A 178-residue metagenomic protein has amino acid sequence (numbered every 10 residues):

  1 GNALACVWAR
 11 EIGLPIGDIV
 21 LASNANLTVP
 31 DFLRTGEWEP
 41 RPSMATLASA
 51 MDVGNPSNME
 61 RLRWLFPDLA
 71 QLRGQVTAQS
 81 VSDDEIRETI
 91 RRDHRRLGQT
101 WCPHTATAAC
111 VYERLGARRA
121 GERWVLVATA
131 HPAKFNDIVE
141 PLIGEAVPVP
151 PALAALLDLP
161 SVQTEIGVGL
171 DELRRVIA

Functional and structural regions predicted by a protein language model:
G1-A178: PLP-dependent amino-acid enzyme catalytic core
